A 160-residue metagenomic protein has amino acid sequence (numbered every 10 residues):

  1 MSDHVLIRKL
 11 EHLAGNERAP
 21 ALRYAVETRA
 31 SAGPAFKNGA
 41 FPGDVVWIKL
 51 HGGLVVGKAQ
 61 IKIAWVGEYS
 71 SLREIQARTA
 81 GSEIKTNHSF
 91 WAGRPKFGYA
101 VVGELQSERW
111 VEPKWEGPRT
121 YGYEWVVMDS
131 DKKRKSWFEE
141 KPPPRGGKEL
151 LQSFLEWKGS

Functional and structural regions predicted by a protein language model:
M1-P42, K49-H51, R109, P113-S160: Compositionally biased, charged N-terminal/linker segments
H4-V5, V46, A100-G103: A broad, low-specificity signal marking well-ordered, structured residues that form hydrophobic/aromatic
P34, G43, K49, F90-G93 (+1 more regions): Short, flexible coil/linker segments at or flanking structured domains
F41-I63: Short, hydrophobic, well-ordered secondary-structure elements
V55, Q60-E139: Aromatic- and Lys/Arg-enriched surface recognition patch
